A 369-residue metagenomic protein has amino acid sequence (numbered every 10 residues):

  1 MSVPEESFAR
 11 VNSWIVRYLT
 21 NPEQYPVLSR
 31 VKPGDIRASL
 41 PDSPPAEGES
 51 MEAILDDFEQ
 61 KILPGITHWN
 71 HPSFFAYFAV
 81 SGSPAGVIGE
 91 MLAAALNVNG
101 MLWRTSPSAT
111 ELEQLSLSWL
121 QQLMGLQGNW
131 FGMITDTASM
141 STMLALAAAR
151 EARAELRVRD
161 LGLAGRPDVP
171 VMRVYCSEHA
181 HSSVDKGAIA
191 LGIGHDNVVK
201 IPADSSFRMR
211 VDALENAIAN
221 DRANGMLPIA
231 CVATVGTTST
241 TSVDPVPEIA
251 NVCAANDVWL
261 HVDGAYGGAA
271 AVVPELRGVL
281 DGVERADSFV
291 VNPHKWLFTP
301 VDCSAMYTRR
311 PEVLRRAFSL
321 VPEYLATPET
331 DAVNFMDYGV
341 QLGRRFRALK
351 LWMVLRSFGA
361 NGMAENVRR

Functional and structural regions predicted by a protein language model:
M1-N129: N-terminal entrance/gating region of PLP-dependent enzymes' catalytic architecture
V31-L40, I66-H71, A94-L96, G192-N197 (+3 more regions): Short acidic (Asp/Glu) and glycine-rich catalytic loops that position anionic groups and cofactors
L40, L96-R104, L126-M133, D168-V171 (+3 more regions): Glycine- and acidic
P84-V169, S177, S183-V184: Well-ordered mid-protein domain cores that form the structural environment of catalytic cofactors
I88, L112, S141-T142, P245 (+2 more regions): Catalytic-loop motifs flanking and including active-site residues across diverse enzymes
T137, S141-V313: Conserved PLP-enzyme active-site core in the AAT-like
I229, D281-R369: Active-site C-terminal subdomain of aminotransferase-like
